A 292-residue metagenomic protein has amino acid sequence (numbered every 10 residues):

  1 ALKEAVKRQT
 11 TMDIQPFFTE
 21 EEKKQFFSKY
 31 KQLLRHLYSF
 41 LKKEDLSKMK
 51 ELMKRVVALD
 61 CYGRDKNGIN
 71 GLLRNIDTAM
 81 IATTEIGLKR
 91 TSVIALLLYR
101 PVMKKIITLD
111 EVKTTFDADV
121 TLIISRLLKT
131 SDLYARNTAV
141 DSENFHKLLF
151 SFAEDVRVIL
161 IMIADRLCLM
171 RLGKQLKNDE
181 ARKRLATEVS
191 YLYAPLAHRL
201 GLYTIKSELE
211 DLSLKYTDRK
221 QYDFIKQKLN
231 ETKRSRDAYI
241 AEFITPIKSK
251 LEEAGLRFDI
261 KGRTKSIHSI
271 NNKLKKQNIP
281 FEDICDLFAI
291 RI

Functional and structural regions predicted by a protein language model:
K3-L41, E51-D65, R74-E85, K89 (+3 more regions): Nucleic-acid processing machinery
H36-K50, L109-D119: Short, mixed-charge amphipathic alpha-helical segments
S92-L97, M162: Short alpha-helical catalytic segment bearing the HExxH-like zincin motif of zinc-dependent metalloproteases
L97-R126, L202: Hydrophobic or amphipathic alpha-helical targeting/insertion segments
K129: Aromatic/histidine-rich interaction motifs
